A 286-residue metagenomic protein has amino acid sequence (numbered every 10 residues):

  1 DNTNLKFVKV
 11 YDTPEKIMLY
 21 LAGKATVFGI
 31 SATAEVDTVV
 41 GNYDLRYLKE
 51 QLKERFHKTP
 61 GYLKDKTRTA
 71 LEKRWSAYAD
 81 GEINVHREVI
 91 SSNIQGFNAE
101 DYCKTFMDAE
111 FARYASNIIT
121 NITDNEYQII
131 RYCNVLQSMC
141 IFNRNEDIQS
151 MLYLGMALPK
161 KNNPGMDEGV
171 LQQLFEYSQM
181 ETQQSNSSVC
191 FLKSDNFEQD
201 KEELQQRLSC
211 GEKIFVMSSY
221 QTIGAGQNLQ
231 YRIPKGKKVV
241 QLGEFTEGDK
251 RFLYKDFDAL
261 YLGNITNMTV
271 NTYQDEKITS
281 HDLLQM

Functional and structural regions predicted by a protein language model:
D1-M286: ASCE RecA-like P-loop NTPase motor cores that couple ATP hydrolysis to mechanical translocation on nucleic acids
